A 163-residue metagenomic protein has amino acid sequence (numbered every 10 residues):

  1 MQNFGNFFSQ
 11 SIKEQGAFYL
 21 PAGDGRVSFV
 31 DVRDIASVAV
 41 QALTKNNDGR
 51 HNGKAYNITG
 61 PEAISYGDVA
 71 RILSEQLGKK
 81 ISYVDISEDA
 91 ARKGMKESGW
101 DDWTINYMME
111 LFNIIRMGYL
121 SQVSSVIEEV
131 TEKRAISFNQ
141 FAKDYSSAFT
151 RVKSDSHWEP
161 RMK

Functional and structural regions predicted by a protein language model:
M1-S82, I86, K93-S98, W103-T104 (+2 more regions): Oxidoreductase cofactor-interface core, primarily capturing Rossmann-like NAD(P)-dependent enzymes
D89-K163: A hydrophobic C-terminal alpha-helical subdomain
